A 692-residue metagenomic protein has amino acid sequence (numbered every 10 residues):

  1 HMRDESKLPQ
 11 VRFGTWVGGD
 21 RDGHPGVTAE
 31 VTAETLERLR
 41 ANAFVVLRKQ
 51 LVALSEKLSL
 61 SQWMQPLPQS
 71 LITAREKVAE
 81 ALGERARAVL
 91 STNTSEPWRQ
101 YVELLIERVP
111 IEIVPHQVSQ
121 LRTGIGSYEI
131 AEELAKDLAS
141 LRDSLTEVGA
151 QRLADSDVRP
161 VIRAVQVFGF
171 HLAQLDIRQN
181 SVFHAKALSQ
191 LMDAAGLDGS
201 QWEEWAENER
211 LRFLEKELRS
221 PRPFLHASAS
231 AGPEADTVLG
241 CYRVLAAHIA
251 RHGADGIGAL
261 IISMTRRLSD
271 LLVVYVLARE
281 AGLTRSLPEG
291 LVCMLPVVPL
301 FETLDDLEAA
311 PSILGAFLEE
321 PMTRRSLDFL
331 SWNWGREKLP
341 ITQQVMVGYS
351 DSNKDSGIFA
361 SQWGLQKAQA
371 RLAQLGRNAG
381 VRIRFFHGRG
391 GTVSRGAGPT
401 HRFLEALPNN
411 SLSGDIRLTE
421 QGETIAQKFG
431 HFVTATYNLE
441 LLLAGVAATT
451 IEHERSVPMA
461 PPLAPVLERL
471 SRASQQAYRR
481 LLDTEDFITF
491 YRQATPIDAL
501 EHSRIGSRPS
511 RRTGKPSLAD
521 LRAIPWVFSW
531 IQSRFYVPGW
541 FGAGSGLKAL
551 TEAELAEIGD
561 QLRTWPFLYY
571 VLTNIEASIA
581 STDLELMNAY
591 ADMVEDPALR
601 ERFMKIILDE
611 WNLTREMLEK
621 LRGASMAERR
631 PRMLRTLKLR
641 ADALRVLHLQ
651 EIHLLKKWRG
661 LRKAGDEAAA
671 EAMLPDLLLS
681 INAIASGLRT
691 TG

Functional and structural regions predicted by a protein language model:
H1-E215, G232-E234, G258, L295 (+8 more regions): Often metal-dependent polyanion-binding catalytic scaffolds in large enzymes
M2-D4, V273-V274, T392, G398-P399 (+1 more regions): Flexible, glycine/threonine-enriched loop-and-boundary segments that flank and lead into catalytic domains of large
R3-S6, G14, P160-V161, L245-A250 (+4 more regions): Generic recognition of flexible, low-complexity loop/linker segments
K7-Q10, A41, Y128, E132-A135 (+21 more regions): Conserved structured core elements
V27-L58, A281-Q476: Catalytic or ion-translocation cores adjacent to nucleophile or general acid/base/metal-coordination motifs in diverse
S61-Q69, D155-V158, P288-L291, R384-G388 (+1 more regions): Short, glycine/acidic-rich hinge or "gate" loops at secondary-structure transitions that mediate conformational
R87-L90, P97, H171, D176-R178 (+10 more regions): Acidic, glycine-enriched catalytic cores built around paired aspartates
P97, P110, Q174-L175, N180-L272 (+4 more regions): Active-site cores of enzymes that catalyze phosphoryl transfer or operate on phosphate-rich substrates
